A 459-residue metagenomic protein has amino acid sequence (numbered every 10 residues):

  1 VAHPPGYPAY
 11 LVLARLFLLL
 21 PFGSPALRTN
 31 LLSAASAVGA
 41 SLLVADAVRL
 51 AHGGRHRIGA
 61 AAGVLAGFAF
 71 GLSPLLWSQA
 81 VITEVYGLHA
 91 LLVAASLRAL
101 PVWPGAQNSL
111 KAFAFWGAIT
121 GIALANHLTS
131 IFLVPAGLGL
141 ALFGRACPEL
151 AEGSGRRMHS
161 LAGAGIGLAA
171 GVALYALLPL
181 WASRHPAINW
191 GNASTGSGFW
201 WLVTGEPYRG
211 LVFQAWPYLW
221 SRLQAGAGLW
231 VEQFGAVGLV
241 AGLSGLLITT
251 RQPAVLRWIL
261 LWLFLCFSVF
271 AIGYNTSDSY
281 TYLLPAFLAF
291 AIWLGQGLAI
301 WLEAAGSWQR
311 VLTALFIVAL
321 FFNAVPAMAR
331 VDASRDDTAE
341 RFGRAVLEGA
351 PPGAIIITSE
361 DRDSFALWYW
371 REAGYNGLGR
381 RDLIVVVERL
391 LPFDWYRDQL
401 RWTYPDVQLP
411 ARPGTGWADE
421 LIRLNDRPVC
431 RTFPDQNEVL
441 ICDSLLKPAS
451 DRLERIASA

Functional and structural regions predicted by a protein language model:
L11, L19, G23-A26, N30 (+7 more regions): Aromatic- and kink-enriched transmembrane "portal" helix at the membrane-lumen/periplasm boundary that abuts
L31-R55, A95-A99, I292-Q296: Transmembrane-helix motifs of polytopic, lipid-linked glycan transferases
V44-L72, L91, Q107, K111-A112 (+4 more regions): Transmembrane-helix signature of polytopic, membrane-embedded enzymes that assemble or transfer cell-envelope glycans
A51-R57, A80, S96-W116, T120-A123 (+1 more regions): Membrane-interface transmembrane helices that cradle and orient dolichyl/undecaprenyl
V102-G105, F132-A169: Perimembrane helix-loop-helix junctions
C147, V231-A254: Hydrophobic, aromatic-rich transmembrane alpha-helices and their immediate juxtamembrane boundary segments
L261, V269-E303: Hydrophobic/aromatic-rich transmembrane helices and adjacent perimembrane loops
R344-I355, S359-F365, G374-A459: C-terminal luminal/periplasmic domains and tails of membrane-associated envelope-modifying transferases
